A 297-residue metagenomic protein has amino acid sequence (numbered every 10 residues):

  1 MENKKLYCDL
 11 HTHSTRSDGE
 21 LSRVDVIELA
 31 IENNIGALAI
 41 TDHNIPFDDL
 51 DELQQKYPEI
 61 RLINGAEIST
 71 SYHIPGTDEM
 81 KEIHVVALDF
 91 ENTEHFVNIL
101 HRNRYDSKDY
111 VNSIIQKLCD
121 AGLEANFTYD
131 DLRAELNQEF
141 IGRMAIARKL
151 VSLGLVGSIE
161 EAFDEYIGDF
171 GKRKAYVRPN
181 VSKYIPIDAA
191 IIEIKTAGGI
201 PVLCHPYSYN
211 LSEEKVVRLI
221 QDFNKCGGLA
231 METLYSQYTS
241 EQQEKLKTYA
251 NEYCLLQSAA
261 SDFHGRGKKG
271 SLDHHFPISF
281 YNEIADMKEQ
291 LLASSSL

Functional and structural regions predicted by a protein language model:
M1-L6, E289-L297: Short, Lys/Arg-enriched, disordered terminal segments
E2-I141, A145, K149, C226 (+2 more regions): A metal-dependent hydrolase metal-coordination microenvironment
E2-L10, D164-K172, I194: N-terminal small/glycine-rich loop or linker at the start of catalytic domains across soluble metabolic enzymes
H13-G19, H101, A175, P179 (+2 more regions): Acidic/histidine-rich helix-loop elements that form or flank divalent-metal/phosphate-binding sites at the catalytic
S71-R102, D106-S107, R148-K174, H274-S295: Active-site gating loops and adjacent loop-to-helix segments of metal-dependent hydrolytic enzymes
E124-A189: Hydrophobic, aromatic-enriched interface-forming segments
V177-N210, E214-N224: Conserved, well-ordered alpha-helix/loop/beta-strand core segments that scaffold catalytic motifs
V216-L234, Q290-S296: Active-site-proximal helix-loop elements at catalytic-domain edges
